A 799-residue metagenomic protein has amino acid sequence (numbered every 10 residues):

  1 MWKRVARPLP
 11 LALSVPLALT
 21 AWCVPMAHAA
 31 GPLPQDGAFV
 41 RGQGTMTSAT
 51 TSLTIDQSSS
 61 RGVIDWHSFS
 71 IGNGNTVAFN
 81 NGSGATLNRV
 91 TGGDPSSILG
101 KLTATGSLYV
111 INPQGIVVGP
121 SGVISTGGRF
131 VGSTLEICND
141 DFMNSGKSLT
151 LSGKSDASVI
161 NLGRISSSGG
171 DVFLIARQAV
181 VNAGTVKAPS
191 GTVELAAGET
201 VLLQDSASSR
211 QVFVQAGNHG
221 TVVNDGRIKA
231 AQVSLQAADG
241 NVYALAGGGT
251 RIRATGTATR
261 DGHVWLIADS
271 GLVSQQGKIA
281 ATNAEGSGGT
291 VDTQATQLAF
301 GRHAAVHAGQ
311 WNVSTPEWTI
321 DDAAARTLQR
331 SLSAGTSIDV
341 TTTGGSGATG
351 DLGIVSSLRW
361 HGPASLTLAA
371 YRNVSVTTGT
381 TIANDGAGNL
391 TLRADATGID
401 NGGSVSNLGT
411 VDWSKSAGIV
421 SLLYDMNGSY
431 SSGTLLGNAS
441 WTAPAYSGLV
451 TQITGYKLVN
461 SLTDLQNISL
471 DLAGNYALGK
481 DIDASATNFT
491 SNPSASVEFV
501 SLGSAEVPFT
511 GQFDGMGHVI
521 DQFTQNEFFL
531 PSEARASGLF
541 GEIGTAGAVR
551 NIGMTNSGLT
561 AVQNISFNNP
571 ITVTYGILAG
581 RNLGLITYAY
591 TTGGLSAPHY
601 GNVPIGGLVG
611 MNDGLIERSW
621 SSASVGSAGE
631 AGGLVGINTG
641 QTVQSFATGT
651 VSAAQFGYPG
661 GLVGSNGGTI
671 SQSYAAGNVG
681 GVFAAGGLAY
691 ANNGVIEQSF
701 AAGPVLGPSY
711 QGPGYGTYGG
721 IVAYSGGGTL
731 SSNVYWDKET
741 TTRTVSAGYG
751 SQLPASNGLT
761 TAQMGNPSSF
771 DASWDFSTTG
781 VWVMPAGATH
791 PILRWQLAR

Functional and structural regions predicted by a protein language model:
W2-Q452, Y456, L462, N467-L470 (+1 more regions): Extracellular and secretory-pathway beta-repeat/beta-biased strand scaffolds
E317-R799: Surface-exposed repetitive/solenoidal architectures
